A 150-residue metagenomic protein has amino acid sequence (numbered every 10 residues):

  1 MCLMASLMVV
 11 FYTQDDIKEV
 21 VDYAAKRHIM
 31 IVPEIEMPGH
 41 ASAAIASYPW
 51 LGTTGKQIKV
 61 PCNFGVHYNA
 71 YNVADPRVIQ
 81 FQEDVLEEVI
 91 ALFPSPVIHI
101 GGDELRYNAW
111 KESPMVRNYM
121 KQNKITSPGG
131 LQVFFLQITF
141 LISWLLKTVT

Functional and structural regions predicted by a protein language model:
M1-L146: Substrate-binding cleft of carbohydrate-active enzyme catalytic domains
V149-T150: Polar, glycine-rich mid-to-C-terminal structural blocks that act as macromolecule-binding/assembly scaffolds
